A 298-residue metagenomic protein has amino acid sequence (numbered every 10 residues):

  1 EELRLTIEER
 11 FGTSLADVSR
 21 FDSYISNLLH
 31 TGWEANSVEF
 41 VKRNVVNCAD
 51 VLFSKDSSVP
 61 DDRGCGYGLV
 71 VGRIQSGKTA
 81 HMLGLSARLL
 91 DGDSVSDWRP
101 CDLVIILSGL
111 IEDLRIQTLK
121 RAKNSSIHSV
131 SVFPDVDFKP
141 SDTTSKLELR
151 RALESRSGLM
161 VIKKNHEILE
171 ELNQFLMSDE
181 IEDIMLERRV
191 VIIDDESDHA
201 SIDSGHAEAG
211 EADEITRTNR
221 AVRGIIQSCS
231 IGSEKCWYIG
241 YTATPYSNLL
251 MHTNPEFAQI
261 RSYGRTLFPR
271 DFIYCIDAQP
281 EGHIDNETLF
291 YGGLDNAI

Functional and structural regions predicted by a protein language model:
E2-K42: Charged, amphipathic alpha-helical linker segments immediately N-terminal to NTP-binding catalytic cores
V46-D61: Pre-Walker A adenine-sensing motif
R63-V70, D102-V104, R156-G158: Pre-Walker A (Motif I) flank of P-loop NTPase domains
G64-G84: Walker A/P-loop
T79-W98: Walker A/P-loop NTP-binding motif
H81, W98-P134: Conserved Walker A/P-loop ATP-binding site and its immediately adjacent core in helicase/helicase-like ATPase domains
K139-I193, S201-S228: Conserved RecA-like ASCE ATPase "motif II neighborhood" in helicase/translocase motors
R188-D194, D198, D203-I298: Conserved P-loop NTPase catalytic core
